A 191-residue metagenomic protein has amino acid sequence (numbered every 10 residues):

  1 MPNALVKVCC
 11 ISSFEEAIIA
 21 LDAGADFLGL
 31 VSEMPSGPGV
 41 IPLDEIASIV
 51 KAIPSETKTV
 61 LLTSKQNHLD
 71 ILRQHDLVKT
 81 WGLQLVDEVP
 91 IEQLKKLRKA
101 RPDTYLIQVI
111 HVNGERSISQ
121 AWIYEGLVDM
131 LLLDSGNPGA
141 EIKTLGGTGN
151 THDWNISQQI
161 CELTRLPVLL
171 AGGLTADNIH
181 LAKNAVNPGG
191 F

Functional and structural regions predicted by a protein language model:
M1-G189: Conserved N-terminal beta1-alpha1 strand-loop-helix module at the mouth
